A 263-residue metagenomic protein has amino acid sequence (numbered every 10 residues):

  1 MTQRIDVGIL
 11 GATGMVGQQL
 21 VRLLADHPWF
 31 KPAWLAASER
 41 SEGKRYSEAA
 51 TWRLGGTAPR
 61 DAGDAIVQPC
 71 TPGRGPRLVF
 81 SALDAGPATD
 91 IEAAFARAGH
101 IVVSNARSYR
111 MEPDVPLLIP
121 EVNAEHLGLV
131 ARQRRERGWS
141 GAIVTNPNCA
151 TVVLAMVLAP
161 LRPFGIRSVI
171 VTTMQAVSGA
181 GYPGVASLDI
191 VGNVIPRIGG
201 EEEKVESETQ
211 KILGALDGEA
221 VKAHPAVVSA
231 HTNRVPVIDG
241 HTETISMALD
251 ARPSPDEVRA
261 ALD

Functional and structural regions predicted by a protein language model:
M1-R197, A223-V227, A251, P255-D256 (+1 more regions): N-terminal Rossmann-like NAD(P) cofactor-binding subdomain of oxidoreductases, focused on the glycine-rich
P72, N193-D263: Contiguous C-terminal substrate-recognition/catalytic subdomains in enzyme active sites
